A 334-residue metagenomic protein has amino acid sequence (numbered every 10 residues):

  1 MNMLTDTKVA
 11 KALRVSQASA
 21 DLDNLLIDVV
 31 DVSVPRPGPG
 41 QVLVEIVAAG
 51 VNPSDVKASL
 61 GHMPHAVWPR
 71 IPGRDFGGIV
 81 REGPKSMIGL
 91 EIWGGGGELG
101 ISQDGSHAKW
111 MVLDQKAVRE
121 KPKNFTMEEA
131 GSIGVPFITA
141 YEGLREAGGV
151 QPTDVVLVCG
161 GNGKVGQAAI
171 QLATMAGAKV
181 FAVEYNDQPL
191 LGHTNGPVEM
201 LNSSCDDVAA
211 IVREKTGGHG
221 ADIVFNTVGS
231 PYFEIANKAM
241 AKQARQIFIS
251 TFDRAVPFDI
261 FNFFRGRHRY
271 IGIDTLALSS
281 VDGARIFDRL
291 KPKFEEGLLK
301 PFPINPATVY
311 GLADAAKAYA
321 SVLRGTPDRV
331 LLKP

Functional and structural regions predicted by a protein language model:
N2-K8, A284-P334: C-terminal hydrophobic helical "lid"/dimerization subdomain of Rossmann-like NAD(P)H-dependent oxidoreductases
S33-G50, L60-L99, A117: Glycine-rich beta-strand-centered segment in the early N-terminal region that forms part of a ligand/cofactor-binding
G94-G160: NAD(P)H dinucleotide-binding glycine-rich loop of Rossmann-like/cofactor-binding domains, especially the beta1-alpha1
H107, E184-G192, A255-I260: Short, glycine/polar-rich helix-capping loops at beta-to-alpha or helix-loop-helix junctions that flank or form
I133-C205: Mid-domain Rossmann-like dinucleotide-binding core that forms the NAD(H)/NADP(H) cofactor-binding site
V183-D187, T227, S250, D274: N-terminal Rossmann-fold cofactor-binding loop
V208-G218: Short amphipathic alpha-helix with an adjacent loop that forms part of the alpha/beta core around
P231-L299, P334: Glycine-rich phosphate-binding loop and adjacent beta-alpha segment of Rossmann(oid) nucleotide-cofactor-binding
